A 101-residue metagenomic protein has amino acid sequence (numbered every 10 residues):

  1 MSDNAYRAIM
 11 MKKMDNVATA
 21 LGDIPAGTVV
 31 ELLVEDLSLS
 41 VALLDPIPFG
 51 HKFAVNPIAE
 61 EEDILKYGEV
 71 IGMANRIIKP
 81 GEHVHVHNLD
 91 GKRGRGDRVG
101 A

Functional and structural regions predicted by a protein language model:
S2-A101: N-terminal small-residue-enriched
